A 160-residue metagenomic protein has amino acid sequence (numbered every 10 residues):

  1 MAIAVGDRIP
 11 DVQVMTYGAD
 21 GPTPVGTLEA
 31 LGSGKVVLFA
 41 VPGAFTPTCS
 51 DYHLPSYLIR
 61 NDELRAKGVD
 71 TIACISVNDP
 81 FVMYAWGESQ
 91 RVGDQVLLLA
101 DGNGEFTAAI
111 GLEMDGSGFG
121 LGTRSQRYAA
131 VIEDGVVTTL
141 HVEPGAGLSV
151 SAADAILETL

Functional and structural regions predicted by a protein language model:
M1-L160: Chalcogenol-based redox active-site neighborhoods
